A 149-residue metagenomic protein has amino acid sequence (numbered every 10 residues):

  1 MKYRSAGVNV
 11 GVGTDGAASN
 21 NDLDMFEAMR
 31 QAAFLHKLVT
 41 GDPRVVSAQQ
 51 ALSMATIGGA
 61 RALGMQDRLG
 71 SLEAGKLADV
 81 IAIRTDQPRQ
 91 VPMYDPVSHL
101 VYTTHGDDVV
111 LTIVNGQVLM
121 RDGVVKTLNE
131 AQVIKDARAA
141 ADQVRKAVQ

Functional and structural regions predicted by a protein language model:
K2-P88, V101-H105: His/Asp/Glu-enriched, well-ordered alpha-helical/loop segment that forms or immediately abuts the divalent-metal
S53-Q149: Active-site microenvironment of metallo-dependent hydrolases
